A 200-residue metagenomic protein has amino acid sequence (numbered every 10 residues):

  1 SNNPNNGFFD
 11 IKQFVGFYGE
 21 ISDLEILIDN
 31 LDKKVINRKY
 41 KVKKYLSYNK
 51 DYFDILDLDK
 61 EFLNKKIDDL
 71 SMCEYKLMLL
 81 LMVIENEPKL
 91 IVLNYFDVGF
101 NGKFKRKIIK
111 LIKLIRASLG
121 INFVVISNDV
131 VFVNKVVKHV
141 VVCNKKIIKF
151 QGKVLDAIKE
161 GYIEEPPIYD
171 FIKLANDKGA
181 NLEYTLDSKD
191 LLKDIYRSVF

Functional and structural regions predicted by a protein language model:
S1-L31: Glycine-rich P-loop/Walker A and Walker A-like loops and their local beta1-loop-alpha1 context in P-loop NTPases
L79-L80: Hydrophobic anchor residue at the start of the ABC signature
V83-I91: A short, proline-enriched helix->beta-strand linker immediately N-terminal to the Walker B motif in ABC-type P-loop
K105-S118: Helical segment within the ABC ATPase nucleotide-binding domain
I126-N128: H-loop/switch region of ABC-family ATPase nucleotide-binding domains
V133-K135: A short, surface-exposed alpha-helical micro-motif characterized by mixed small hydrophobic and charged/polar residues
V141, K145-Q151, L155-D156: Conserved switch/coupling elements of ABC/ABC-like ATPase nucleotide-binding domains
E160-F200: ABC ATPase nucleotide-binding domains
